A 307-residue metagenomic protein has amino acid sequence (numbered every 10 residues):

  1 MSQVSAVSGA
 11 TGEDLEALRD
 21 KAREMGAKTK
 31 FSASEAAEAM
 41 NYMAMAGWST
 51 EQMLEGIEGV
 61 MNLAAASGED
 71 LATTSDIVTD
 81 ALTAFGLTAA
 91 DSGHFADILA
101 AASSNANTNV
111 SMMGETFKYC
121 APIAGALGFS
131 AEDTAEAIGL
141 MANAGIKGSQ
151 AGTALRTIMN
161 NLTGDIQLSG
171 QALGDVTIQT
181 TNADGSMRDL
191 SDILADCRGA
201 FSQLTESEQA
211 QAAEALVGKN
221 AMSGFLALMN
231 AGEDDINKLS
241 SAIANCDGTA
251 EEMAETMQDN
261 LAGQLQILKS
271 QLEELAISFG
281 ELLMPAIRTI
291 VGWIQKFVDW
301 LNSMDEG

Functional and structural regions predicted by a protein language model:
S2-E13, A17-E38, Y42-T73, I77-H94 (+5 more regions): Low-complexity, glycine/alanine/serine/threonine- and acidic/polar-rich repeat/linker tracts characteristic of secreted
